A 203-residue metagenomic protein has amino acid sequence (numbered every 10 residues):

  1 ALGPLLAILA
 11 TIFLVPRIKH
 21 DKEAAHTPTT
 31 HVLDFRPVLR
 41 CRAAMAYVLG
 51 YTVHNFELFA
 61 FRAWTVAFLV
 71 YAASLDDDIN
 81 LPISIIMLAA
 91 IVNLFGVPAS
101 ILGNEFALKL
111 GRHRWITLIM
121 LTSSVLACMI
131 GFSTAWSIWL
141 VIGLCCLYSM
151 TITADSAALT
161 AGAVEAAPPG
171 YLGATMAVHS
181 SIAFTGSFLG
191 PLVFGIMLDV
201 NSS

Functional and structural regions predicted by a protein language model:
A1-F13: Symmetry-related core transmembrane helices of the 12-TM Major Facilitator Superfamily/SLC fold
I18-L49: Juxtamembrane intracellular "pre-TM" segments in multi-pass secondary transporters
A43-V97, G190: Extracytoplasmic gate region of multi-pass secondary transporters
L69-V70, F106-A107, V193-S202: Interfacial helix-cap and linker-helix signal at transmembrane-aqueous boundaries of multi-pass secondary transporters
L108-L121: Cytoplasmic membrane-interface "Motif A"-like loop-to-helix N-cap segments of 12-TM Major Facilitator Superfamily
L121-A135: C-terminal ends and interior cores of transmembrane alpha-helices in multi-pass membrane transporters/permeases
A154-A167: Intracellular juxtamembrane helix-capping segments at the cytosolic ends of symmetry-related transmembrane helices
V164-V200: A late C-terminal transmembrane helix in Major Facilitator Superfamily
